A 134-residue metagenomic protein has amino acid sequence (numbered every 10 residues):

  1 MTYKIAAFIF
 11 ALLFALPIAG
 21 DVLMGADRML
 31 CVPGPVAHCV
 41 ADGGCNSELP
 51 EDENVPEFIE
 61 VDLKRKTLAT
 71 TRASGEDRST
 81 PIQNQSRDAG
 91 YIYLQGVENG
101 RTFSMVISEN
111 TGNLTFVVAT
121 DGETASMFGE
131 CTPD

Functional and structural regions predicted by a protein language model:
M1-A7: Bacterial N-terminal signal peptides that target proteins for export
F14-A15, A19: N-terminal signal peptide c-region/cleavage motif recognized by signal peptidases
G25-A26, L30-R65: Short, solvent-exposed loop/hinge segments that bridge or flank secondary-structure elements
V32-A37, V97-G100, A119-E123: Short, flexible beta-strand-to-coil junctions
V36, K66-T71, L114-V117: Short polybasic amphipathic segments
L63-T102: Contiguous, well-ordered beta-strand patches that form the walls/edges of small beta-barrel/beta-sandwich domains
M105-I107, L114-S126: Short, exposed beta-strand-loop hairpins at the edges of beta-sheets in extracellular/periplasmic proteins
S126-P133: Short, low-complexity, Pro/Ser/Thr/Gly-rich segments in the mature regions of secreted, periplasmic
